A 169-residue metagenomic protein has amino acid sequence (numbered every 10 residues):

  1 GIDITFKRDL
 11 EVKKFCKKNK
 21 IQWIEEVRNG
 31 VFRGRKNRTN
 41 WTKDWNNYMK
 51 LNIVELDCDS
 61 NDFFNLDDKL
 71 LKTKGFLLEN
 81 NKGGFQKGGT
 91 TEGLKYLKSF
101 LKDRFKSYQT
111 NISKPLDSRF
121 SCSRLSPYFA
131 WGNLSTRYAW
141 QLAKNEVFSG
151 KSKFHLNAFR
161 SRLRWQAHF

Functional and structural regions predicted by a protein language model:
G1, E25-N29: Glycine-rich, histidine-containing beta strand-loop boundary motifs that form or position
G1-R8: Acidic beta-strand-to-loop metal/phosphate-binding motif
D9-K13: Short amphipathic alpha-helical segments and helix-helix/interface helices
N19-E25, R35-F169: Glycine/tryptophan-enriched, flexible segments
F32: Oxidoreductase cofactor-interface core, primarily capturing Rossmann-like NAD(P)-dependent enzymes
